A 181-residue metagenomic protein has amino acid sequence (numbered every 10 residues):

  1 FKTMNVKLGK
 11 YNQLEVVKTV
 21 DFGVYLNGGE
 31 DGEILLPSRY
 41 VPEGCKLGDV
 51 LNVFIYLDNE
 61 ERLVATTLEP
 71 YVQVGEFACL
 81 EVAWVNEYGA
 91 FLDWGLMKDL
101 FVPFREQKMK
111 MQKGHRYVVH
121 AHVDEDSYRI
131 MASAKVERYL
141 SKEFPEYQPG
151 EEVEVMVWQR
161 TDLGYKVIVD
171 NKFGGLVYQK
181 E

Functional and structural regions predicted by a protein language model:
F1-E181: Single-stranded RNA-binding regions, centering on S1/OB-family and related RNA-binding modules
